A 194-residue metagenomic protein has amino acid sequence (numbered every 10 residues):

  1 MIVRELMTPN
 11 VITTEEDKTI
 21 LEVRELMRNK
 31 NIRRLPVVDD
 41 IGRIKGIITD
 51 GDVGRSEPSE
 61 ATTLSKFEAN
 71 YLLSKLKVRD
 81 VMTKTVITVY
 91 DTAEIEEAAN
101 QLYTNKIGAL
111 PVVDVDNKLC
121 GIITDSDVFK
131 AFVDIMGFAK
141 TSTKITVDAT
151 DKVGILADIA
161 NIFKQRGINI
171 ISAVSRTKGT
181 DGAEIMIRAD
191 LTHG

Functional and structural regions predicted by a protein language model:
M1-N10, D50-I87, E97-Y103, V115 (+2 more regions): Tandem CBS (Bateman) regulatory domains
I2-T49, E57: Basic, Lys/Arg-rich alpha-helical nucleic-acid-recognition elements, primarily the DNA-binding modules of transcription
T14, V89-Y90: Short acidic-hydrophobic, aromatic-tinged amphipathic segments that line or gate anion-handling sites
M27, L35-D52, L102, L110-S126 (+1 more regions): A glycine-centered beta-loop-beta connector
R33, G108, N169: Short acidic/polar active-site loop segments enriched in Thr and Asp
A93: Extracytoplasmic Gram-positive cell-surface binding/anchoring modules and repeats
R188-G194: Helix N-cap motif at beta-to-alpha junctions
